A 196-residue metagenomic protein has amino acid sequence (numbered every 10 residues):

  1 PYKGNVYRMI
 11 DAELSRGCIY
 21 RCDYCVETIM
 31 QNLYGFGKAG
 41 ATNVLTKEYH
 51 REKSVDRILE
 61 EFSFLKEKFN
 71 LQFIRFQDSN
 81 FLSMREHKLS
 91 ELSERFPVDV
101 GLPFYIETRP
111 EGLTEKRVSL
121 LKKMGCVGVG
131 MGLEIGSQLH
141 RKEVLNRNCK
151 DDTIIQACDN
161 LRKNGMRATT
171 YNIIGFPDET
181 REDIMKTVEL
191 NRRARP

Functional and structural regions predicted by a protein language model:
P1-Y171, E189: Radical SAM [4Fe-4S] cluster-binding motif and immediate context
R117-S119, P177-R193: Catalytic cores of alpha/beta
I174: Short glycine/proline-centered loop/turn elements that form peptide/ligand docking sites
P196: Short glycine-/polar-rich loops that comprise or flank the Walker A/P-loop and associated switch/sensor motifs
